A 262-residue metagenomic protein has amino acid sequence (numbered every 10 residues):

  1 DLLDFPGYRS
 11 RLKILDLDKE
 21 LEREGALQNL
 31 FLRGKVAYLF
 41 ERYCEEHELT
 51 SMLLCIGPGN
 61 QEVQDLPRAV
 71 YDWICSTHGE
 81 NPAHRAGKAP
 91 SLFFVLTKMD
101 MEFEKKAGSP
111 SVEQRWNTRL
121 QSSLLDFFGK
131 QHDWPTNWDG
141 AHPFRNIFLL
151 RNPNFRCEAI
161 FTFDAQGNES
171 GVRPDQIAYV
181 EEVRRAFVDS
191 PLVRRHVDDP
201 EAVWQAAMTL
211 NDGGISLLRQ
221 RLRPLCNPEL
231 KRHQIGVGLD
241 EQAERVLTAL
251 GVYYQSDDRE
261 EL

Functional and structural regions predicted by a protein language model:
D1-G25, K35, E48, G171: Conserved G1/Walker A P-loop phosphate-binding module
N29-M52, P58-E260: Conserved GTPase G-domain substructure that encodes guanine base recognition and part of the catalytic core, centered
